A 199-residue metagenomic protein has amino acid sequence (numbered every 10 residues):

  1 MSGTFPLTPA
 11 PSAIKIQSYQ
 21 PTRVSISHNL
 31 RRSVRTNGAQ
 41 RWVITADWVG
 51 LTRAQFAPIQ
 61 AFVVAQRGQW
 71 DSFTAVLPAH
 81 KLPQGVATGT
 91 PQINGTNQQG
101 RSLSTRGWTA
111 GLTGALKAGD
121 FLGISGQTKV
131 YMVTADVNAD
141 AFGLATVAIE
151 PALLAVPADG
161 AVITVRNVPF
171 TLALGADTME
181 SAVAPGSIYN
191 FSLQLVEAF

Functional and structural regions predicted by a protein language model:
M1-F199: Extracellular/virion structural assembly segments
